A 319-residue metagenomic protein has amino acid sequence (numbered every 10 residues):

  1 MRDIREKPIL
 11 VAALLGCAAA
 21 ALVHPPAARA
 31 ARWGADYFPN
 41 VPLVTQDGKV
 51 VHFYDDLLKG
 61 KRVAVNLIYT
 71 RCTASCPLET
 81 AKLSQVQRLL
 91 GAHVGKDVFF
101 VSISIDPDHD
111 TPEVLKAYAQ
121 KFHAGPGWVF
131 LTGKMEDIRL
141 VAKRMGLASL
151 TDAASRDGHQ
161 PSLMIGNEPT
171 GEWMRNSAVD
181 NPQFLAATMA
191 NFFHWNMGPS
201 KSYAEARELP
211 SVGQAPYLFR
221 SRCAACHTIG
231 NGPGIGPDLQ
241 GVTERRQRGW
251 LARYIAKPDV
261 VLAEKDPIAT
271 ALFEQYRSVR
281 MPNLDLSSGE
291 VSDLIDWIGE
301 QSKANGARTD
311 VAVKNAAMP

Functional and structural regions predicted by a protein language model:
P42-R62: A short beta-strand-turn-helix
D55-P77, L83: Short active-site neighborhood of thiol/selenol oxidoreductases, capturing the structured segment around
T73-C76, L163, A215, F219-I229 (+3 more regions): The canonical Cys-X-X-Cys-His
T80-A124, W128-L131, M135-L140, Q247: Structural microenvironment flanking redox-active thiols in thiol-disulfide oxidoreductases
A117-Q160, I268-Q275, R280: Short, internal strand/loop/helix patches that form the active-site neighborhood or redox-interaction surface
D137, V141, Q160-G171, F184-W195 (+2 more regions): C-terminal capping alpha-helices of c-type cytochrome domains
H194-F219, I235, M318: Electrostatic cytochrome c docking/interface patches
T228-V260: Gly/Gly-Pro-rich "capping" loops immediately C-terminal to redox-active cysteine motifs in periplasmic/lumenal
